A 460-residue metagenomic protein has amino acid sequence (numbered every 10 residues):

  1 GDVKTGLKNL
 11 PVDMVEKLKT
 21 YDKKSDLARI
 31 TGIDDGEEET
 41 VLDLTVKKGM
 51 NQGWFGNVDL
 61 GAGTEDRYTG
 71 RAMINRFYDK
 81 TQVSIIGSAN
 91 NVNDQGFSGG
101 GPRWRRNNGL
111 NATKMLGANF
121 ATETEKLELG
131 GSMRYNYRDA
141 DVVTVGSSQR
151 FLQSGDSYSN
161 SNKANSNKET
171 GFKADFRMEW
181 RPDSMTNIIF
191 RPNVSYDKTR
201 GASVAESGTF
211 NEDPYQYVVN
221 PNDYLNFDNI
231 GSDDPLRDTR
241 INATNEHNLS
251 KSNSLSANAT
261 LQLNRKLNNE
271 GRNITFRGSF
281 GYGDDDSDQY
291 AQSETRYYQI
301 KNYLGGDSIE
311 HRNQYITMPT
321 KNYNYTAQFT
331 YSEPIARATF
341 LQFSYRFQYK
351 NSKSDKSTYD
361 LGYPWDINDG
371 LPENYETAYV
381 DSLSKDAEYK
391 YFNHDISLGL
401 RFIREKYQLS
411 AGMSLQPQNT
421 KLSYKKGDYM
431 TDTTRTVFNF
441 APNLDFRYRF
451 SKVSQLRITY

Functional and structural regions predicted by a protein language model:
D2-K24, R71, D79-S84: Short acidic/polar hinge/loop motifs at secondary-structure boundaries that mediate gating or recognition
V3-K4, K24-D66, T81-Y460: Primarily recognizes Gram-negative and organellar outer-membrane beta-barrels
